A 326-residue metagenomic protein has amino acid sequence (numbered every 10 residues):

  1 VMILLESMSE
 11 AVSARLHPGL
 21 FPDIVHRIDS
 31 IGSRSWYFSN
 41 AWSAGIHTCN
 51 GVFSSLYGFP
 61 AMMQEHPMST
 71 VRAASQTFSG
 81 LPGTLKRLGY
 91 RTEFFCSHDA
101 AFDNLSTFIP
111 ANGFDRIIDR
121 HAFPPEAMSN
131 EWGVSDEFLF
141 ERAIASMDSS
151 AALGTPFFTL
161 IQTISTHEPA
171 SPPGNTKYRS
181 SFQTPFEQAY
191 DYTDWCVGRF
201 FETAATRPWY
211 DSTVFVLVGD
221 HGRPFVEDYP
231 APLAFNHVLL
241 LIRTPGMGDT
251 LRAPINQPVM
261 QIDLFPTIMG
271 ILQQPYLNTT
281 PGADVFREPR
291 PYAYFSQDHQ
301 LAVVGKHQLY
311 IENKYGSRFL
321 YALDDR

Functional and structural regions predicted by a protein language model:
V1-R326: Solvent-exposed soluble domains appended to multi-pass membrane proteins
